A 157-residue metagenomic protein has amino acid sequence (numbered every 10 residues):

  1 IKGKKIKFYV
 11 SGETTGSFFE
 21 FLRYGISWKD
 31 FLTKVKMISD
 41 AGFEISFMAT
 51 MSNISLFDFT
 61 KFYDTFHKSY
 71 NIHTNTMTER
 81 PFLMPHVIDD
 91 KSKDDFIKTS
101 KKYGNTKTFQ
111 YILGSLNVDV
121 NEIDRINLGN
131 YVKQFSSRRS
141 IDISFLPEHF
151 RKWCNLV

Functional and structural regions predicted by a protein language model:
I1-E79, L83-M84: Radical SAM/AdoMet-radical enzyme domain recognition
H86-V157: C-terminal accessory extensions appended to soluble enzyme cores
